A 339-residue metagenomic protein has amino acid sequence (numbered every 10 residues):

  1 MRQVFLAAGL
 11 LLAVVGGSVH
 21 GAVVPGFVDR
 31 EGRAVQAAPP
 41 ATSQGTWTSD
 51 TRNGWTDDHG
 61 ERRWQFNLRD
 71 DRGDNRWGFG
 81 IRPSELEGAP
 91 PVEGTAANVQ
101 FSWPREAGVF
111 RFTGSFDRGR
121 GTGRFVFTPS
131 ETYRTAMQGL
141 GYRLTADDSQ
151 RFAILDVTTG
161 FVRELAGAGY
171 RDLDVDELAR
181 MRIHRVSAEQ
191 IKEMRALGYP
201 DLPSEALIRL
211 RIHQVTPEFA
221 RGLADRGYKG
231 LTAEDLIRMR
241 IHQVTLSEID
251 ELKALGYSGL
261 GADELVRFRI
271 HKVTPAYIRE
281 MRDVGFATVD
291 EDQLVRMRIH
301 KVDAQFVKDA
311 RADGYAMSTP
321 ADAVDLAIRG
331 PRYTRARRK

Functional and structural regions predicted by a protein language model:
R2-Q3, G16-K339: General marker for long, soluble alpha-helical cores
A7-G16: Bacterial N-terminal signal peptides
